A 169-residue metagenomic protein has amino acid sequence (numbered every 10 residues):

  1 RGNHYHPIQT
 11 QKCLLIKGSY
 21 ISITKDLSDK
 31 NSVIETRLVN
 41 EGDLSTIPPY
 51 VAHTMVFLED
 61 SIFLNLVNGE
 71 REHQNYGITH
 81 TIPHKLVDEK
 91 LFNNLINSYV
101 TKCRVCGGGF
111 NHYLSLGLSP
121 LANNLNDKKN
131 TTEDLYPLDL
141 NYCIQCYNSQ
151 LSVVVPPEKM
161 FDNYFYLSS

Functional and structural regions predicted by a protein language model:
G2-N3, S22-I23, I47, H53-L58 (+1 more regions): Short beta-strand His + acidic residue motifs that chelate non-heme Fe in jelly-roll/DSBH and cupin folds
H4, T10-L15, R37, S45 (+2 more regions): His/acidic/aromatic-lined binding-pocket segments of jelly-roll/cupin-type domains and related regulatory beta-sandwich
I8-I21, K25-D26: Glycine- and acidic-residue-biased ligand/ion/polar-headgroup-sensing regions
I16-K17, E59, I144: A cytosolic small-molecule/anion-sensing beta-strand core signal
L27-P49: Short acidic-glycine-tyrosine-enriched beta hairpin
L44, A52, N148-S149: Residue-level marker of beta-strand positions
L58-I96: Double-stranded beta-helix
Y99-S169: N-terminal juxtadomain amphipathic helix that follows a signal peptide/anchor or precedes a small N-terminal auxiliary
